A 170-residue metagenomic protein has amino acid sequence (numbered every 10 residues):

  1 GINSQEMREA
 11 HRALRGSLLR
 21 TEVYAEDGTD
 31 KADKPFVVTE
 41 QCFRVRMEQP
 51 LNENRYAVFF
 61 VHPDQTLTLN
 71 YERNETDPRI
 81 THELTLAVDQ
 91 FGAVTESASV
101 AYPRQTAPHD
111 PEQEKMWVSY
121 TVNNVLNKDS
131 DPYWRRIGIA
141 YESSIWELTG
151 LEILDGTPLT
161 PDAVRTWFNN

Functional and structural regions predicted by a protein language model:
G1-N170: Non-catalytic interaction/targeting regions
